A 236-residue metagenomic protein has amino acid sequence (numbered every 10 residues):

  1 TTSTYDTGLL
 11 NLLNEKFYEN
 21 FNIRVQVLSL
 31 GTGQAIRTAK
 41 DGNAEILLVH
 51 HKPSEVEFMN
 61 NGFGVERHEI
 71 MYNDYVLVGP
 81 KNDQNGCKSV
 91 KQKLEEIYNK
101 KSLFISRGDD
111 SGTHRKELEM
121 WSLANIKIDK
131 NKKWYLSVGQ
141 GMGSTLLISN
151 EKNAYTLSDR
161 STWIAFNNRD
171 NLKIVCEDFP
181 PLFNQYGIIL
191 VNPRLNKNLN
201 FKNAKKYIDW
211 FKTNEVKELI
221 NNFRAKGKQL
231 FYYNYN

Functional and structural regions predicted by a protein language model:
T1-R24, G33, R37-N43, K52 (+2 more regions): Exported/periplasmic ABC-transporter solute-binding proteins
G42, N73-D74: Short, conserved active-site loops that position catalytic residues or coordinate cofactors/metal ions across diverse
I46-Y72: Acidic, polar ligand-binding/catalytic clefts
L77: Serine endopeptidase catalytic core focused on the charge-relay Asp
